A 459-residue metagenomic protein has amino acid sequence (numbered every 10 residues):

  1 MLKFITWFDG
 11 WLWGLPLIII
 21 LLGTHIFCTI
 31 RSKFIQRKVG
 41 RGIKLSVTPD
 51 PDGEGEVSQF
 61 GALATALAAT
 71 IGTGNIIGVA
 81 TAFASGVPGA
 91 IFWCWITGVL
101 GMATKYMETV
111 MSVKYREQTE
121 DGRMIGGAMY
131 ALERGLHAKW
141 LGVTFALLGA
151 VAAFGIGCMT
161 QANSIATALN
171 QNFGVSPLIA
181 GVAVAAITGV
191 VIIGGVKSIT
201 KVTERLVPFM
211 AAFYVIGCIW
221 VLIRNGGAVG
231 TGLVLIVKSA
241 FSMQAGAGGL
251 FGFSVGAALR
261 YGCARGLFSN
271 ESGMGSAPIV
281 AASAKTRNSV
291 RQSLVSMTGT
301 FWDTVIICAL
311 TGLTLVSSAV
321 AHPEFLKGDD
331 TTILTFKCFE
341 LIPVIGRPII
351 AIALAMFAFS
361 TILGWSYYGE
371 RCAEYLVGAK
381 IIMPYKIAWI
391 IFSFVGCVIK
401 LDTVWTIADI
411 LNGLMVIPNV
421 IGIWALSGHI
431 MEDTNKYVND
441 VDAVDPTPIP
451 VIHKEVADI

Functional and structural regions predicted by a protein language model:
M1-T73, F83-A90, G101, F394 (+1 more regions): N-terminal alpha-helical transmembrane segments of multi-pass membrane transport and channel/translocase proteins
I20-F27, R31-K44, N163-L169, S176-V184 (+5 more regions): Membrane-interface loop-to-helix entry segments
T24-T29, T97-G122, A128-N163, T167-I192 (+1 more regions): Helix-loop-helix module between adjacent transmembrane segments
S32-Q36, G74-V79, G155-A166, T188-V202 (+4 more regions): Transmembrane helix-loop junctions in multi-pass membrane proteins
F34-S58, T81-F83, V87-I91, W95 (+5 more regions): Flexible loop linkers connecting adjacent transmembrane helices in multi-pass alpha-helical membrane transporters
G53-S85, M111-M129, E133-G135, T144-A150 (+1 more regions): Alpha-helical membrane segments and immediately flanking helix-loop junctions that form or couple to the substrate/ion
L100-M107, V182-V196, V207-G227, A264-R265 (+2 more regions): Selective recognition of specific alpha-helical transmembrane segments in multi-pass small-molecule
E108-Y115, I219-L235, A247-L250, S283-T286 (+1 more regions): Extracellular/periplasmic helix-exit of transmembrane alpha-helices
